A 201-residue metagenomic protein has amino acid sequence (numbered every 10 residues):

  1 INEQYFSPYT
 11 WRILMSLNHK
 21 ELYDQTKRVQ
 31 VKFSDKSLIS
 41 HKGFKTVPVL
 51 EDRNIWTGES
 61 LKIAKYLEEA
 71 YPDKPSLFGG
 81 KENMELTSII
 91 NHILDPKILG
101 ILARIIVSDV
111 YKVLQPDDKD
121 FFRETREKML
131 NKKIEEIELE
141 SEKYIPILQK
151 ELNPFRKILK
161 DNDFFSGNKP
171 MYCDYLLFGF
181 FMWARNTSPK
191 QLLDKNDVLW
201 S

Functional and structural regions predicted by a protein language model:
I1-F121, R185: GST-like domain detector, emphasizing the conserved glutathione-binding G-site in the N-terminal thioredoxin-like
L94-S201: GST-like fold's C-terminal all-alpha helical module
